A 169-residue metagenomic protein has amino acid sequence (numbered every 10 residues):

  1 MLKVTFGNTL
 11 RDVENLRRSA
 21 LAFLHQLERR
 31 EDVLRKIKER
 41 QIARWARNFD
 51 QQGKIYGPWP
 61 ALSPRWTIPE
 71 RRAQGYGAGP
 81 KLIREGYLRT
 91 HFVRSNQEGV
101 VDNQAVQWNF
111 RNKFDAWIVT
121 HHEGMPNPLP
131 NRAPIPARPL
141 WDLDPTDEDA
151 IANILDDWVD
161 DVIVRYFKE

Functional and structural regions predicted by a protein language model:
M1-E169: Short, Lys/Arg-rich flexible segments
